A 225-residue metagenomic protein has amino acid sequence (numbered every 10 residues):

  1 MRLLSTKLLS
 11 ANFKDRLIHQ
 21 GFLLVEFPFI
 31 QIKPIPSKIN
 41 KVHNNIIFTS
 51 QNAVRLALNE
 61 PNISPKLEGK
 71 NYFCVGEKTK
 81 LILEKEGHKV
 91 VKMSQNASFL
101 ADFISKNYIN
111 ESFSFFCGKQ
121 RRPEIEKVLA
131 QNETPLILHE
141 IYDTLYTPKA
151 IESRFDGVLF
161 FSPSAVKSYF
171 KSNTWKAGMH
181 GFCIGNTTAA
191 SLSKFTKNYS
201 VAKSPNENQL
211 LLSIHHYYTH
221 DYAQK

Functional and structural regions predicted by a protein language model:
M1-K225: Signature of uroporphyrinogen-III synthase
